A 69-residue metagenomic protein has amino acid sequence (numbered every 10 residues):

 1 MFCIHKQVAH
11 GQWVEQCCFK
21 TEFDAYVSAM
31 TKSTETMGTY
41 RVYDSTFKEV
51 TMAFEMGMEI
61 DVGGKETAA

Functional and structural regions predicted by a protein language model:
M1, E15-Q16: Secreted/extracellular small peptides and ectodomain modules produced from precursors
F2-Q7: A short beta-strand micro-motif
V8, D24, S28, M52 (+1 more regions): Residue-level detector of intrinsically disordered, flexible termini and proteolytic processing junctions
H10-G11, F19-D44: A short, charged, amphipathic alpha-helix used as a generic interaction element across diverse proteins
Q12-V14, E59: Tryptophan-centered short beta-strand motifs
C17, T21, A25, E49 (+1 more regions): Generic signature of intrinsically disordered, low-complexity, basic-rich segments and short cationic peptides
K32-A69: Short, mixed-charge low-complexity intrinsically disordered segments
